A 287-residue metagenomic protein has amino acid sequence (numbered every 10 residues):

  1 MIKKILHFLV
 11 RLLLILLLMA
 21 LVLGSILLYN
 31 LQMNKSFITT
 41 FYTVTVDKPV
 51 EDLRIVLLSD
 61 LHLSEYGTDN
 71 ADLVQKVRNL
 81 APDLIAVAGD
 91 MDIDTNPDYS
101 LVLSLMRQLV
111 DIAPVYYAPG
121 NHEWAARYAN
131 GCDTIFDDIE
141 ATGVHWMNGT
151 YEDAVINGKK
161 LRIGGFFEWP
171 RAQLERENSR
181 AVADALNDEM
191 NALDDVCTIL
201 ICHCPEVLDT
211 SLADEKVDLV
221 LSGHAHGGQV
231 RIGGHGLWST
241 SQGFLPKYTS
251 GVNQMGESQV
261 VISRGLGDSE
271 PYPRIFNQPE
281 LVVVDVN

Functional and structural regions predicted by a protein language model:
M1-P49: N-terminal membrane-anchoring alpha-helices
H7, N70-A71, D98-S100, A129-N130 (+3 more regions): Short amphipathic alpha-helical segments
K48, L63, W124-L219, G243 (+2 more regions): Conserved catalytic scaffold of divalent metal-dependent phosphoesterases
E51-T150: Membrane-embedded segments
E123-W124, G227-R231: Short gly/pro/ser/thr-enriched loop/turn and capping motifs at secondary-structure boundaries
L174, Q229-G236, M255: Short, charged, surface-exposed secondary-structure boundary motifs
G233-P246: Short, surface-exposed loop/helix-turn segments at secondary-structure junctions that function as lids/hinges flanking
